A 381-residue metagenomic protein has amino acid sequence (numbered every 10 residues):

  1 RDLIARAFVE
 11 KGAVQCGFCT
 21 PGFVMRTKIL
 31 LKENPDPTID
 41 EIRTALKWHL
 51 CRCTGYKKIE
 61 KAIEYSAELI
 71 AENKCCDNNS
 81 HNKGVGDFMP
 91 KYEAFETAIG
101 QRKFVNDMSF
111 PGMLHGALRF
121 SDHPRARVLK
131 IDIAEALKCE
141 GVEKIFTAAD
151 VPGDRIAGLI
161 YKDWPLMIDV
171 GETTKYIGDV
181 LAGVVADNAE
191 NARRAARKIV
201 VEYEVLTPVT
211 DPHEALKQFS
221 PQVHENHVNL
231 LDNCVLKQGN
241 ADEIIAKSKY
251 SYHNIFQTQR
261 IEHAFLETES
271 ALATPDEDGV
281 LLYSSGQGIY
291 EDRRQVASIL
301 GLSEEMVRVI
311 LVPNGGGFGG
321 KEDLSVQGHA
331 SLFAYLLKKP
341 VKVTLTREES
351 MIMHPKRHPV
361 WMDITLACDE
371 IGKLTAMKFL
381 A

Functional and structural regions predicted by a protein language model:
R1-D77: Signature of N-terminal electron-transfer/Fe-S-associated modules in redox systems
R1-G17, N191-A215, N233-C234, E291-D292 (+2 more regions): Gly/Pro-rich active-site capping loops and adjacent beta-alpha segments that organize cofactor/substrate pockets
G12, D87, E93-I99, V228-A271 (+2 more regions): Glycine-rich loop/linker segments at domain edges
F23, K32, L118-A148, A182-E202 (+1 more regions): Alpha-helical support elements that line or immediately flank enzyme active sites and cofactor-binding pockets
D40-K47, A148, L282, E305-P313 (+2 more regions): Beta-strand segments within the central parallel beta-sheet cores of soluble alpha/beta enzyme folds
E60-E64, K162-A192, F318-E370: Glycine-rich and small/hydrophobic secondary-structure elements
A67-L230, L336: Flexible, low-hydrophobicity surface segments
V151, G286-I289, P313-G317, L345-P355 (+1 more regions): Acidic, glycine-rich active-site loops and adjacent beta-strand->loop/helix elements that engage anionic groups
